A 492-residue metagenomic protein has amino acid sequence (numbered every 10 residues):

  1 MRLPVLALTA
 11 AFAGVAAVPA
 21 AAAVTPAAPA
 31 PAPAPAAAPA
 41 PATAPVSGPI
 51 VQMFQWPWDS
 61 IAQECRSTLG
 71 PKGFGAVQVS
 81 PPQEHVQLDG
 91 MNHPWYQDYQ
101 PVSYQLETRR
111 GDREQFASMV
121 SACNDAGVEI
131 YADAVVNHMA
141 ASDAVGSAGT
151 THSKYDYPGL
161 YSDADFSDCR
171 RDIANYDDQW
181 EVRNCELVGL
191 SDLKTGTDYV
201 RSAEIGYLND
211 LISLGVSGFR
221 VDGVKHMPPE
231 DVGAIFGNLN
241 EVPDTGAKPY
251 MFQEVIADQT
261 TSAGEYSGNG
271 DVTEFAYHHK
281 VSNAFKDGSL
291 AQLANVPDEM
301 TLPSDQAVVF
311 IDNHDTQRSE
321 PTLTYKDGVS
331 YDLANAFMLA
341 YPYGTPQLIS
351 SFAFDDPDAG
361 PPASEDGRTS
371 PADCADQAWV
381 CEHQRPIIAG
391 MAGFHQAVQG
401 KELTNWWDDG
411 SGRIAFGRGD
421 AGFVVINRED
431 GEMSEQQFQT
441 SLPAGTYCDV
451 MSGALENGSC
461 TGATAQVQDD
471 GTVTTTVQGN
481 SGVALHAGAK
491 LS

Functional and structural regions predicted by a protein language model:
M1-P29: Secretory targeting and sorting signals
V24-P45: Low-complexity, acidic Ser/Thr/Pro-rich repeat tracts that form intrinsically disordered stalk/linker regions of very
A40-S60, V188-D192, G196-T197: Boundary/entry segment of secreted carbohydrate-active catalytic domains
P41-I50, F54, E64-G70, F74-G75 (+6 more regions): Active-site-proximal helices and loops of the catalytic beta/alpha 8
S147-V188: Core domains of carbohydrate- and sulfate-ester-processing enzymes
V182-G196, L214-G215, T316-S319: Short glycine/proline-rich turn/loop motifs
T195-Y207: Alpha-helical scaffold elements lining the catalytic groove of polysaccharide deacetylases
